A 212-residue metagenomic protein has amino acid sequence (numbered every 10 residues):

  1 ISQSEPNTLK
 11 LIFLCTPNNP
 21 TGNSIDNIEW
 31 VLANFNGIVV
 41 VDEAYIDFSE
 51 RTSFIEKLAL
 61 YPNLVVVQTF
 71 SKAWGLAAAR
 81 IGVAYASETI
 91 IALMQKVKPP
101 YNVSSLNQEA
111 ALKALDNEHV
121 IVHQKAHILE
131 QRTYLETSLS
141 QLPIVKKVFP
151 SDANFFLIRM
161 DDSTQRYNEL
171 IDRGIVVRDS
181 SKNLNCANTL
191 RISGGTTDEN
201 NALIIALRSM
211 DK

Functional and structural regions predicted by a protein language model:
I1-S49: Active-site phosphate-binding strand-loop segment of PLP-dependent enzymes
N27-F35, E56-L60, L93: Catalytic-core regions built around general acid/base machinery
G37, N63-L64, V145, I175: Short, conserved active-site loop motifs that form the nucleotide-linked donor/cofactor pocket
N63-Q141, V148: PLP-dependent aminotransferase class I/II
A86, I158-D161, G194-T196: Short beta-strand-to-loop capping motifs
I128-L129, Q141-R173: Conserved PLP-binding catalytic core of the aspartate aminotransferase-like
D172-R173, N183-K212: PLP-dependent enzyme catalytic core of the Aspartate aminotransferase-like
